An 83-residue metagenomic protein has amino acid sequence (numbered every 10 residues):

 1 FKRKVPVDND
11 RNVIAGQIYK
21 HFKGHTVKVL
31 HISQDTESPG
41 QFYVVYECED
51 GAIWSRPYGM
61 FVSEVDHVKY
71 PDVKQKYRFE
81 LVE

Functional and structural regions predicted by a protein language model:
F1-E83: Mixed-charge, low-complexity intrinsically disordered regions
